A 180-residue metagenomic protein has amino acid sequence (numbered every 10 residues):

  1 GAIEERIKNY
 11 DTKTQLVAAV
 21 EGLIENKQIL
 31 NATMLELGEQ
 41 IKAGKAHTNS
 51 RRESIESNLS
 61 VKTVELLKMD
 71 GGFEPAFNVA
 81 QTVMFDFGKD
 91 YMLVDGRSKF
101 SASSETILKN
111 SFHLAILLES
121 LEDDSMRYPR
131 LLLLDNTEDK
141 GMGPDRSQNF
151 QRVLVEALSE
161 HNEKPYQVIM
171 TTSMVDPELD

Functional and structural regions predicted by a protein language model:
G1-E53: Extended, charged coiled-coil helical stalks used as long, distance-spanning scaffolds in large assemblies
A32-K89, K99, D124-M126, L132 (+1 more regions): Structural flexibility/helix-modulation signal
Y91-H113, G141-R146: Conserved ABC ATPase signature
F100, E122-M126, A157-E163: Conserved catalytic network of the ASCE P-loop NTPase/AAA+ motor domain
S104-L131: GG-anchored amphipathic helix commonly corresponding to the ABC/SMC/Rad50 NBD signature/C-loop
R130-N136, V168-T172: Extended hydrophobic secondary-structure segments that form protein cores and membrane-embedded regions
T137-K140, L158: Short terminal or interdomain "cap/linker" segment that borders an active site or interface and mediates
F150-D180: C-terminal lobe/lid and adjacent interdomain/linker elements of RecA-like ASCE P-loop ATPase modules
